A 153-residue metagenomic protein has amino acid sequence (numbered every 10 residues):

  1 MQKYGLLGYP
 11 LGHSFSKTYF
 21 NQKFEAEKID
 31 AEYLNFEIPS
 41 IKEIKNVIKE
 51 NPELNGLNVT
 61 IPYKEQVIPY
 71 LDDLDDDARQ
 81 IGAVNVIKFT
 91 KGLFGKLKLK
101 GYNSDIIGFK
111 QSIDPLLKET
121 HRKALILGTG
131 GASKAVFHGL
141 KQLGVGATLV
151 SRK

Functional and structural regions predicted by a protein language model:
Q2-L116: Phosphate/diphosphate ligand-binding glycine-rich loop within oxidoreductases
K3, E32, K123, V145-T148: Residues at the starts of beta-strands that form the adenosine-phosphate
G8, N103-I106, I113, L117 (+2 more regions): Glycine-rich adenosine-cofactor-binding loop
